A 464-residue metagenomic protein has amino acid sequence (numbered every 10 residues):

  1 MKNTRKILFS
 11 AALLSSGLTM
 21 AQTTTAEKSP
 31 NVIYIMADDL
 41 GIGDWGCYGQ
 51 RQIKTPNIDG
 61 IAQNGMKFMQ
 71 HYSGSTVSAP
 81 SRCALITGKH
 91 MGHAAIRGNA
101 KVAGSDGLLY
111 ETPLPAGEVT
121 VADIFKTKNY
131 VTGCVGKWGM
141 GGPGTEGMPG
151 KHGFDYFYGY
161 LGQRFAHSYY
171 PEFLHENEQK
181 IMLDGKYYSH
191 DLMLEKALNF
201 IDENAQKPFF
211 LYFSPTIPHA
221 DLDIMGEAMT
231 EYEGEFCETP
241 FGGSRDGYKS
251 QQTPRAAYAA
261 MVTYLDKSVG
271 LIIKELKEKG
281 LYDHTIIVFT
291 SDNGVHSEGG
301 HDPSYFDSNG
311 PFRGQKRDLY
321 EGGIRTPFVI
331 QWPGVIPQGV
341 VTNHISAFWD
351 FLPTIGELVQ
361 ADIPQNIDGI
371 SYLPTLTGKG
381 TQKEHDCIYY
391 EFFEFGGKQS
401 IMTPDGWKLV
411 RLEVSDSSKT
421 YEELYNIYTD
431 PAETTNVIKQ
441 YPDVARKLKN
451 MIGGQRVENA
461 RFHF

Functional and structural regions predicted by a protein language model:
M1-E27: Bacterial Sec-dependent N-terminal signal peptides
A26, D39-I53, G60, M69 (+13 more regions): Active-site-proximal cap/lid insertion segments
P30-I35: Amphipathic alpha-helical repeat scaffolds
A62, K126: Anion (oxyanion) recognition and catalysis
G74, L114, G162, K316-E321 (+3 more regions): Short Gly/Pro-enriched turn/cap motifs at secondary-structure boundaries
G92-V121: His/Cys-centered metal/cofactor-coordination and adjacent catalytic loops
A122, N199-I201, G397-S415: Short, surface-exposed beta-strand/loop micro-motifs that present aromatic residues
